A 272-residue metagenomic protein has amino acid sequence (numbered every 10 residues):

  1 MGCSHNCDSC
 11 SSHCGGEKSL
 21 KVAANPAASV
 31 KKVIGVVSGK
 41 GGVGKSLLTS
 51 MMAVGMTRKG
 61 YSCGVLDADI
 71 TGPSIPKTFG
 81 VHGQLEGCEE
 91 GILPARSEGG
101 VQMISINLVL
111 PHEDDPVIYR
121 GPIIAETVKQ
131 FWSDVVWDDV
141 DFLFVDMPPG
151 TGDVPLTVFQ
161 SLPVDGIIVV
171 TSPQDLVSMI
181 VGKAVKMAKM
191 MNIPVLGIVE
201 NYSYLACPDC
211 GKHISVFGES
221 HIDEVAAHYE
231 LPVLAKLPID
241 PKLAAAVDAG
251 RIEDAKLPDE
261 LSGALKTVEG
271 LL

Functional and structural regions predicted by a protein language model:
M1-A24: Cysteine-cluster motifs in flexible loop/terminal segments that predominantly coordinate metals
N25-K31: Phosphate-binding P-loop
K32-I70, V185: Walker A/P-loop phosphate-binding motif and the immediately C-terminal alpha-helix
C63, A68-E113, I118, A125: Phosphate-binding loop that captures ATP/GTP phosphates
I104, V128, M147, Q160 (+2 more regions): Glycine-rich phosphate-binding loops of nucleotide-dependent enzymes
L110-V158: Phosphate-binding/switch loop-helix module in NTP-utilizing enzymes
F142, P148-A245: Conserved catalytic-core segment of NTP-binding enzymes
V247-P258: C-terminal boundary of histidine-terminating zinc-finger modules
